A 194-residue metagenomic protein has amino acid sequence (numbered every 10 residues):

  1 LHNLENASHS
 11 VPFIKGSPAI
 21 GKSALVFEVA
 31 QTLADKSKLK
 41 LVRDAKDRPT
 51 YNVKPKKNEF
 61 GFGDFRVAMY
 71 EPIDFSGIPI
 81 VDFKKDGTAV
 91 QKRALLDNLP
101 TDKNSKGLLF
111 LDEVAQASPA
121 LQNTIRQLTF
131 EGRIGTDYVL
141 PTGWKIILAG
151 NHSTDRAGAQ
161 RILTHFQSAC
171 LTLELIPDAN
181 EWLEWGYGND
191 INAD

Functional and structural regions predicted by a protein language model:
L1-D194: AAA+ P-loop NTPase catalytic core and its hallmark functional loops
